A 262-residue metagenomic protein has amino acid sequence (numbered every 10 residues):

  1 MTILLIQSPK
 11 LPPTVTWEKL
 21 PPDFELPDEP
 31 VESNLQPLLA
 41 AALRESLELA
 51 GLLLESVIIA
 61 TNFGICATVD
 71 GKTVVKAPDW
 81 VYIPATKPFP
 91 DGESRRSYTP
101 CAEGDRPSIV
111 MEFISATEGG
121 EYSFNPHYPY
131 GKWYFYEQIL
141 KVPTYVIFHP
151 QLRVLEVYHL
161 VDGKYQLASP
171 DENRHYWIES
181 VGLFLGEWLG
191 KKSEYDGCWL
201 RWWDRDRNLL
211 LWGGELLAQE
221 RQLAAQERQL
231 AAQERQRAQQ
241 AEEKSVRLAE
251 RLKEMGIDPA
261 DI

Functional and structural regions predicted by a protein language model:
T2-E29, L49, A67-K72, I83-I109 (+2 more regions): C-terminal interaction segment
S33-T61, V69-V81: Acidic-basic catalytic patches of nuclease active cores, encompassing PD-(D/E)XK and other metal-cofactor nuclease
P143: Short acidic/polar active-site loop segments enriched in Thr and Asp
